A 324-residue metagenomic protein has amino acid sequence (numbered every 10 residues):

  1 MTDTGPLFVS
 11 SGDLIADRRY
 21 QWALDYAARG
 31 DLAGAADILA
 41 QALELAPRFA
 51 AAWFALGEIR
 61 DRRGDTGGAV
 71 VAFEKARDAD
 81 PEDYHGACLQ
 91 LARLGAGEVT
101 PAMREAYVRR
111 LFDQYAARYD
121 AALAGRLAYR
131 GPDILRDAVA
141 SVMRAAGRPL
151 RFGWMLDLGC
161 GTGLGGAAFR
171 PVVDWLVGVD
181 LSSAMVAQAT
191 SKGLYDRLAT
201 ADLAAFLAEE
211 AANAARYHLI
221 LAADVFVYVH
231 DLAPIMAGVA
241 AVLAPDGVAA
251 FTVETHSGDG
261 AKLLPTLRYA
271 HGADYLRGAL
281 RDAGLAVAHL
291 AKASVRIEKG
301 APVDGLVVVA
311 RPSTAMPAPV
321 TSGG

Functional and structural regions predicted by a protein language model:
D13, P47, P81-E82: Short coil turns that delineate tetratricopeptide repeat
A16-D17, A50-A51, Y84-H85, A184: Helix-start (N-cap) detector for alpha-helical repeat units in TPR-like alpha-solenoids, especially tetratricopeptide
W154-L156, C160-E209: Class I SAM-dependent methyltransferase SAM/SAH-binding core
L221: A conserved beta-strand element that flanks and buttresses the S-adenosyl-L-methionine
A233-V248: A short glycine-rich, Lys/Arg-flanked "PGG" loop and its adjoining helix->strand segment in the class I
